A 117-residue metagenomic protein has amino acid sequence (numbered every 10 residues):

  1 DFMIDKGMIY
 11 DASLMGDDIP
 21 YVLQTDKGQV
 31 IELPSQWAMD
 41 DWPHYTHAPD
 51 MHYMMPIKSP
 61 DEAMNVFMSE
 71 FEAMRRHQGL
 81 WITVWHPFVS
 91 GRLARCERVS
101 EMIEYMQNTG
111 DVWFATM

Functional and structural regions predicted by a protein language model:
D1-H77: Active-site-adjacent pocket scaffolds in enzyme catalytic domains
Y10, D61-M117: C-terminal domain-boundary segment and adjacent tail
